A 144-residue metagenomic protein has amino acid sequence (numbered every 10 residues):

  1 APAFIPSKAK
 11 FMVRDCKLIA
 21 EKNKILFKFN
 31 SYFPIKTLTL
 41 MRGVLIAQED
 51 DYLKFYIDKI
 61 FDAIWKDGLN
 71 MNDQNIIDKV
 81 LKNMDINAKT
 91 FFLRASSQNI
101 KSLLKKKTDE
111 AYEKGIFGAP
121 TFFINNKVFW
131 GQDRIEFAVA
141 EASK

Functional and structural regions predicted by a protein language model:
A1-I64: Structural alpha/beta surface segment adjacent to cysteine/selenocysteine redox centers across thiol/disulfide enzymes
K59-K144: C-terminal cap of thioredoxin/glutaredoxin-like
